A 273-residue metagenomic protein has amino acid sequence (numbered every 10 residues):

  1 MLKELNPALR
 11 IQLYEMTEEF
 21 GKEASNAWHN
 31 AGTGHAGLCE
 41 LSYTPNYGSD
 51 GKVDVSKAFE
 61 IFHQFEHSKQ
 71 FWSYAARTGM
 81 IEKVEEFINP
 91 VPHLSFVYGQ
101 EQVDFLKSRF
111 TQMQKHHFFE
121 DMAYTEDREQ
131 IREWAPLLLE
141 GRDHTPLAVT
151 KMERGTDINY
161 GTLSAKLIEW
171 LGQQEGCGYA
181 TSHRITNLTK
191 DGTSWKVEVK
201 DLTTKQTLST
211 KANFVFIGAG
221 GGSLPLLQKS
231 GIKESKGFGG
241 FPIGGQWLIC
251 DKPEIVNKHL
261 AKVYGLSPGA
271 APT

Functional and structural regions predicted by a protein language model:
K3-A27: Glycine-rich FAD pyrophosphate-binding loop
K3-P7, K115, G231-K233: Short, surface-exposed basic-aromatic patches at helix termini and helix-loop junctions that form
E4, R10, L266-T273: Short, intrinsically disordered, charge-balanced linker/junction segments flanking boundaries in proteins
E18-A24, W28-S42, R142-T145: Beta1-alpha1 glycine-rich phosphate/pyrophosphate-binding loop at the start of Rossmann-like nucleotide-binding domains
G32-E133: Dinucleotide-binding Rossmann-like beta1-alpha1 core, especially the glycine-rich loop that anchors the ADP
P90-Q114, F118-R184: Conserved redox-cofactor binding core of oxidoreductases
A148-F214, G218-Q228: Helical element adjacent to the flavin cofactor pocket in flavoenzyme catalytic cores
T204-G265, G269-A271: Central helical "cap/lid" subdomain
